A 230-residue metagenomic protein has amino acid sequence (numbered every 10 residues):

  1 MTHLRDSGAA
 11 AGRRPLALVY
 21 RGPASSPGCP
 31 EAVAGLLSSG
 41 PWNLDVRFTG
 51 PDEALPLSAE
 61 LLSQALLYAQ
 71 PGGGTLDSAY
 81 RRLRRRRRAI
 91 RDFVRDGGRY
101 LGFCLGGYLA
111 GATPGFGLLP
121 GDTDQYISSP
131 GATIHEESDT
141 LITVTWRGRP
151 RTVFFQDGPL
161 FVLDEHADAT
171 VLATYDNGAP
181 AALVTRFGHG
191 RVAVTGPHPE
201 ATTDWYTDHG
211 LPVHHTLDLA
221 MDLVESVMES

Functional and structural regions predicted by a protein language model:
M1-Q64: N-terminal beta1-alpha1 cap of cysteine-dependent amidohydrolase-like domains
L18, L101, G117, L172 (+1 more regions): Hydrophobic/aromatic beta-strand patches that form the interior of the parallel beta-sheet core in alpha/beta enzyme
A24-S25, G74-L76, G107-L109, T123 (+3 more regions): Short, solvent-exposed loop/turn segments at secondary-structure junctions
L66-G72, L101-G102, V192-G196: Structural motif
L67-D77, T202, Y206-T207: Short, basic, glycine/proline-bearing loop/turn elements
L76, Y80-W146: A glycine-rich, often tryptophan-bearing local segment used as a flexible ligand/cofactor-contacting loop or short
R91, G115, P197-S230: Extracellular ligand-binding/catalytic regions of CAZymes and related secreted enzymes and adhesion modules
E136-E200, W205: Catalytic beta-strand/loop cores that center a nucleophilic Ser/Cys/Thr and support acyl-enzyme chemistry
